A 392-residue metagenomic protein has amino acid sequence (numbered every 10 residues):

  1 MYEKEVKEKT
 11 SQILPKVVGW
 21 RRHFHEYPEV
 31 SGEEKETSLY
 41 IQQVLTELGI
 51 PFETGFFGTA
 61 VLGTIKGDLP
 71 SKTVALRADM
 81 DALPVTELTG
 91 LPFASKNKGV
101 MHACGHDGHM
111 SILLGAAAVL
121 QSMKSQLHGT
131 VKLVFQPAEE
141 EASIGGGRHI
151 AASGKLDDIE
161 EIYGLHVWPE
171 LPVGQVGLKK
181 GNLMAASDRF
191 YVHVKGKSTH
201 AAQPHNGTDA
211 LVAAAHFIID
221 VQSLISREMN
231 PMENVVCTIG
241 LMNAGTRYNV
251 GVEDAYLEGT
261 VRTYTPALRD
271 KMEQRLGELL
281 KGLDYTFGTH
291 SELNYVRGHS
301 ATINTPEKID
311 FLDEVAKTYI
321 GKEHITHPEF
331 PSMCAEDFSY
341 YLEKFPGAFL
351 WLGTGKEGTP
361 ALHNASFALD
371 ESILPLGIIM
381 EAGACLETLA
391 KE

Functional and structural regions predicted by a protein language model:
Y2, I13-K16, W20, E33-V44 (+17 more regions): General structural feature for long, well-ordered alpha-helical segments within catalytic domains of soluble enzymes
Y2-H102, S111-L127: Acidic/His- and Gly-rich active-site-bordering loop/insert found across diverse amide/peptide-bond hydrolases
F24, G63, L76, H106 (+8 more regions): Divalent metal-coordination and catalytic microenvironments
E29, D79-D81, A138-E140, W168 (+3 more regions): Active-site beta-loop-alpha junctions enriched in small/polar residues
L62, A75-R77, K132, R189-H193 (+2 more regions): Beta-strand secondary-structure signal
I65, V194-G196, V261: Hydrophobic beta-strand positions in extracellular immunoglobulin-like domains
L83-V85, T89-M101, G108, L114 (+3 more regions): Histidine/acidic-residue-rich, glycine-tolerant segments that coordinate divalent metal ions
A215-E392: Metal-dependent amide/peptide-bond hydrolase catalytic core, centered on the "pita-bread" metallohydrolase fold
